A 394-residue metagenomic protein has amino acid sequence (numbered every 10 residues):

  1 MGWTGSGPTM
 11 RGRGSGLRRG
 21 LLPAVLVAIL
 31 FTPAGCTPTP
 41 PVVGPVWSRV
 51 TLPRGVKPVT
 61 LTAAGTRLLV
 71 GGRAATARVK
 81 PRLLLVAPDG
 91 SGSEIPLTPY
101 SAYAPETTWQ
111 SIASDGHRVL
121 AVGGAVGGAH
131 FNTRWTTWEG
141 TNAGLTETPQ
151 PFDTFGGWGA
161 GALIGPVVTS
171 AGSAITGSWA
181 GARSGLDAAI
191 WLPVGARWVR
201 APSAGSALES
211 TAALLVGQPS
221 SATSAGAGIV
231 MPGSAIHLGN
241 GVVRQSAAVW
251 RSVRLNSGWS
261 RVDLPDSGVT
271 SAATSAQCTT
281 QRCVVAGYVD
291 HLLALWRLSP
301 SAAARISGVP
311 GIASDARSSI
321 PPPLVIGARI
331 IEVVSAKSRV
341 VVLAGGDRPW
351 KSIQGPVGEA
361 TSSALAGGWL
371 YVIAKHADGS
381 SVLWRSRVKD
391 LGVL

Functional and structural regions predicted by a protein language model:
G35-T39: Bacterial signal peptide processing site
V50-P81, W109-S111: Beta-strand-rich domains and repeat architectures in extracellular enzymes and scaffolds, especially beta-propellers
G55-A63, Y103-S114, G156-V168, E209-T223 (+3 more regions): Repeated scaffold domains used in trafficking and secretory/extracellular systems, primarily beta-propellers
G65-G71, G116-V122, V168-T176, S224-P232 (+3 more regions): Entry beta-strands of beta-propeller and related beta-repeat scaffolds
R73-R78, A125-H130, W179-S184, A235-G241 (+3 more regions): Short glycine/acidic-enriched loop and turn motifs that connect beta-strands
K80-L85, R134-W138, D187-W191, Q245-R251 (+3 more regions): A short loop-to-beta-strand structural motif that recurs across blades of beta-propeller domains
S93-P99, T146-D153, V199-S206, W259-P265 (+3 more regions): Beta-propeller fold detector
K351-I353, V357-L394: Blade-level signature of beta-propeller repeat domains, shared across WD40, Kelch, NHL, RCC1 and BNR/Asp-box propellers
